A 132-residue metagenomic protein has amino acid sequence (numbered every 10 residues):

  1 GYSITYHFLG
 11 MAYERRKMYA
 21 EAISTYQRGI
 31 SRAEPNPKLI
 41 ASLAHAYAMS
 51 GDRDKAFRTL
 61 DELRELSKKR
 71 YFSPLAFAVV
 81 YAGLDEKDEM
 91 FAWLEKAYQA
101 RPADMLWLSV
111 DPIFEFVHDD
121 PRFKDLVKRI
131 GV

Functional and structural regions predicted by a protein language model:
G1-V132: Alpha-helical protein-protein interaction modules
